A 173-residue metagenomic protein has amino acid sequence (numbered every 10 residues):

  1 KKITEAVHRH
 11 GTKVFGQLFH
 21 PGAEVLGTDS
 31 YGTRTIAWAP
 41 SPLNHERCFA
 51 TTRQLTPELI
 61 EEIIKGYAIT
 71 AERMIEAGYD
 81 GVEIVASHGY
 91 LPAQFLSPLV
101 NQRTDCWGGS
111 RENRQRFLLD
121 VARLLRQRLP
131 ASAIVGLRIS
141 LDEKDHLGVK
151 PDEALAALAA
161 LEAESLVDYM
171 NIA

Functional and structural regions predicted by a protein language model:
K1-A173: Flavin-dependent oxidoreductase catalytic cores
